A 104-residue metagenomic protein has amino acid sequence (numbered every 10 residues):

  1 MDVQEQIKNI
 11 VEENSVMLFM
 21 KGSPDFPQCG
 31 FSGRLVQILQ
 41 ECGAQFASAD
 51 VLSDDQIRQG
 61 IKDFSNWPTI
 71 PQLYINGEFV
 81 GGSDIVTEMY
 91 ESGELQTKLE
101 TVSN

Functional and structural regions predicted by a protein language model:
M1-K8: Flexible, polar/low-complexity N-terminal or interdomain linker segments that lie immediately upstream of folded
K8-N9, T87: Short secondary-structure boundary/capping segments
N9-Q45: Local sequence-structure signature of Cys/Sec-based thiol-disulfide redox active-site neighborhoods
F19, Q72-N76: Acidic beta-strand-to-loop metal/phosphate-binding motif
A44-R58: Thiol-based oxidoreductase modules, predominantly thioredoxin-like and allied folds used for disulfide exchange
D63-T69: Thiol/disulfide oxidoreductase modules built on the thioredoxin-like
I75-S103: Non-catalytic, surface beta->alpha helical segment in thiol-disulfide oxidoreductase systems
